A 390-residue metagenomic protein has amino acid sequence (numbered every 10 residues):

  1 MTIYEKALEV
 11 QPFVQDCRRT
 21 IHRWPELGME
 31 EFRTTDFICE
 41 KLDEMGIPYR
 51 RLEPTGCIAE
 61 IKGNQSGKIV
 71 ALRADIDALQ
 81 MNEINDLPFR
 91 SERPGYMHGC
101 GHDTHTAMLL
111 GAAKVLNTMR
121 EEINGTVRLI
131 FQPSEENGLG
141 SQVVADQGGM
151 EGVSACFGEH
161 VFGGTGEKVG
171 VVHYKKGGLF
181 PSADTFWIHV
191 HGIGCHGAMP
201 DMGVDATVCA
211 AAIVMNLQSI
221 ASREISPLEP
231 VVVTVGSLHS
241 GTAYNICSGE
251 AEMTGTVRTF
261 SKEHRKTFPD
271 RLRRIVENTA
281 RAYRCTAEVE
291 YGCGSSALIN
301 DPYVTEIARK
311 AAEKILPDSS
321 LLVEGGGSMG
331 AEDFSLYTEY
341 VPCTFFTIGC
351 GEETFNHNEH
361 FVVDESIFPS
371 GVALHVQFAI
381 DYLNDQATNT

Functional and structural regions predicted by a protein language model:
M1-H98, D103, A107-I123: Acidic/His- and Gly-rich active-site-bordering loop/insert found across diverse amide/peptide-bond hydrolases
Q11-V14, T35-C39, L109, T207 (+5 more regions): Hydrophobic face of alpha-helices
I21, A59, L72, H102 (+8 more regions): Divalent metal-coordination and catalytic microenvironments
E44, A211-T390: Metal-dependent amide/peptide-bond hydrolase catalytic core, centered on the "pita-bread" metallohydrolase fold
G56-E60, W187, F345: Conserved hydrophobic/aromatic beta-strand scaffold that supports enzyme active sites
R73, N82, F186, C343-C350: Non-cysteine beta-strand/loop elements that form the S-adenosyl-L-methionine
L79-M81, N85-M97, T104, L109 (+2 more regions): Histidine/acidic-residue-rich, glycine-tolerant segments that coordinate divalent metal ions
